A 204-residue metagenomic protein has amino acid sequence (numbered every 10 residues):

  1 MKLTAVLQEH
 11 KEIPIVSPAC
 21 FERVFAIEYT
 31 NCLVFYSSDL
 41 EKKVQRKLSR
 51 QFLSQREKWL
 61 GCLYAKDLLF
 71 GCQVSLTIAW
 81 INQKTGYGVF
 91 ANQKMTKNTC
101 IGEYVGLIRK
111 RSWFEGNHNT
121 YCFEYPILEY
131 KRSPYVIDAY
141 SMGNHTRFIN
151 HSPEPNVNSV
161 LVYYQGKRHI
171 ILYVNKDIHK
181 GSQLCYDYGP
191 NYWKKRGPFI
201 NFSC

Functional and structural regions predicted by a protein language model:
M1-C72, H179, G189-N191, K195-C204: Non-catalytic accessory regions of eukaryotic chromatin regulators
V44, L48-S159, S203-C204: Catalytic cores of histone-lysine modification enzymes
P153-C204: C-terminal SET catalytic tail plus cysteine-rich post-SET Zn-binding segment of SAM-dependent SET-domain
